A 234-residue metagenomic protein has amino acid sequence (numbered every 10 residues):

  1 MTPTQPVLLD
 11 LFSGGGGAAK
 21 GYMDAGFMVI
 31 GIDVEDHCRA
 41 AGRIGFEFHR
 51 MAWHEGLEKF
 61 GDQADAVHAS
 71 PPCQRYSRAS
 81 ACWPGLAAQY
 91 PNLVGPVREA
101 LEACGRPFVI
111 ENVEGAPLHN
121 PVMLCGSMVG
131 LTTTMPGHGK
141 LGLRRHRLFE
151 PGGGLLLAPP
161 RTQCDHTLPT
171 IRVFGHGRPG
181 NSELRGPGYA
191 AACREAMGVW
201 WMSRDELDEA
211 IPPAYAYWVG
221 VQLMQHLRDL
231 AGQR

Functional and structural regions predicted by a protein language model:
P3-Q5: Phosphate-coordination loops involved in phosphoryl transfer and adenosine-cofactor binding
V7-L57, H68, Y76: SAM cofactor-binding core of SAM-dependent methyltransferases, primarily the Rossmann-like beta-alpha-beta module
L11, D33, G45, H54-A66 (+1 more regions): Class I S-adenosyl-L-methionine
